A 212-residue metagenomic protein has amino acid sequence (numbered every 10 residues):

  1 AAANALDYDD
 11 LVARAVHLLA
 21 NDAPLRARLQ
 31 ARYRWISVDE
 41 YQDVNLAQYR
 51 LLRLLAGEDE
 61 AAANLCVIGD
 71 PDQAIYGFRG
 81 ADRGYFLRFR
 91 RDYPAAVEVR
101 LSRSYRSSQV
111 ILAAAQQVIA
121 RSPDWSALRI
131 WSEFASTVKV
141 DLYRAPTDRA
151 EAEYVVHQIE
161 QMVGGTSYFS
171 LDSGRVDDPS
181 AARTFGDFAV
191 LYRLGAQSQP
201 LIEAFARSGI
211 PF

Functional and structural regions predicted by a protein language model:
A1-R88, R100-S107: Conserved helicase NTPase motor core
L55-D59, Y93, F205: Active-site catalytic pocket residues across diverse enzymes, especially alpha/beta-hydrolases
P94-V97, S102-P211: Helicase P-loop NTPase motor core
